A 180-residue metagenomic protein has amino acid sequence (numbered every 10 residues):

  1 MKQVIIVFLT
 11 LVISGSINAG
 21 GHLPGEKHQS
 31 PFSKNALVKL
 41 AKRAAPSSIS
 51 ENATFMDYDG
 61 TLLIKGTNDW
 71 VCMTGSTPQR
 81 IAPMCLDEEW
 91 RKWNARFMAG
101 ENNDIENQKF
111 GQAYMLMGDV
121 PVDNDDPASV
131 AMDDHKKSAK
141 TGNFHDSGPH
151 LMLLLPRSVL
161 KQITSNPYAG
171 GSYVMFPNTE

Functional and structural regions predicted by a protein language model:
K2-V7: Sec-dependent signal peptide recognition, specifically the positively charged N-region followed immediately by
T10-L11: Short, linear, compositionally biased motifs with a strong N-terminal bias
S14-S16: N-terminal signal peptide c-region/cleavage motif recognized by signal peptidases
G21-E180: Primary mode marks residue(s) on the alpha4-beta5-alpha5 output face of response regulator receiver
